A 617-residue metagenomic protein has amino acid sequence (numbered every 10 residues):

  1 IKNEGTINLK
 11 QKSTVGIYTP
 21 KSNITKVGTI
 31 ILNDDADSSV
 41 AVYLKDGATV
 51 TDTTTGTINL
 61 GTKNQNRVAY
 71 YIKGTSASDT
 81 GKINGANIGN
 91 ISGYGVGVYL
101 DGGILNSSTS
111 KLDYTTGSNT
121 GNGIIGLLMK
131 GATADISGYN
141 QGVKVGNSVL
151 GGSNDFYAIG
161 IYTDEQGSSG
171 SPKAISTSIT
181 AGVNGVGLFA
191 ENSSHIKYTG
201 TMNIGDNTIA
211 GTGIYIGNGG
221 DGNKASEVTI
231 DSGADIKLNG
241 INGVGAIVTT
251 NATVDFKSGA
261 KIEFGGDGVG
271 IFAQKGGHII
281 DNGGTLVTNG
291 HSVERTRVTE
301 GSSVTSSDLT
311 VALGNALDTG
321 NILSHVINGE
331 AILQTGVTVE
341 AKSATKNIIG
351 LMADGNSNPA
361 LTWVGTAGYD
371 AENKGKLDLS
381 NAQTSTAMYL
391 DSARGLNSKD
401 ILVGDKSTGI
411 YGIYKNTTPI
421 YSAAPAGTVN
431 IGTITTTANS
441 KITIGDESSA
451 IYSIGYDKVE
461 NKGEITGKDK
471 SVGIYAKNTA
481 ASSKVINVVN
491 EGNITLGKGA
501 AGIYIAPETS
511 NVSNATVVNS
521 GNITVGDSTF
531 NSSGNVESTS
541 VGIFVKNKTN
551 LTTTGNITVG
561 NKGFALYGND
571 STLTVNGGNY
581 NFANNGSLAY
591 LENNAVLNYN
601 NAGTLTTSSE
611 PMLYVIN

Functional and structural regions predicted by a protein language model:
I1-S13, N23-S38, T49-R67, G74-G95 (+20 more regions): Beta-strand-rich solenoid/repeat architectures in extracellular/passenger domains of polysaccharide-targeting enzymes
E191, G217, I327, Y452-I454 (+3 more regions): Polar, glycosylation-prone regions of secreted, cell-surface, and some intracellular proteins
D391, K546, G577: Conserved acidic
N593: Cysteine-dependent hydrolase recognition
